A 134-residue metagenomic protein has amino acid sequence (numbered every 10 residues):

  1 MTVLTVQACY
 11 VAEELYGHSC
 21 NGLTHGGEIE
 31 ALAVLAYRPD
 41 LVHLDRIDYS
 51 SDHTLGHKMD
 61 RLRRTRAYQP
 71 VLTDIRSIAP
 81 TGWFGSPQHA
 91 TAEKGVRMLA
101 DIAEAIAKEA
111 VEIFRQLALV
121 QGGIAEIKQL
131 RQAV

Functional and structural regions predicted by a protein language model:
M1-V134: Extended, histidine- and acidic-residue-enriched regions that form the cofactor-binding/catalytic faces
